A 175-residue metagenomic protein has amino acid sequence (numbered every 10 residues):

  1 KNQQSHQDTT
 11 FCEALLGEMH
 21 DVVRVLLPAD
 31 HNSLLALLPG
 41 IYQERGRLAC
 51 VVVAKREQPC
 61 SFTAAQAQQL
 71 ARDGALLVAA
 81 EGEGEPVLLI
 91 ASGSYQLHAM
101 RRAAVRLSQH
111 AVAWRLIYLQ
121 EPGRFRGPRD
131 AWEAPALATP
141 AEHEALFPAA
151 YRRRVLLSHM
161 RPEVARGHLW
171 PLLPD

Functional and structural regions predicted by a protein language model:
K1, L26-A29: Active-site nucleophile and cofactor-binding loops and adjacent substrate-binding regions of central metabolic enzymes
K1-E13, Q43-D175: Thiamine diphosphate
Q7, L27, S33-L37: Acidic, glycine-rich A-domain
A14-M19: Hydrophobic, small-residue-rich alpha-helical packing segments that form membrane-like cores
V22-R24: Inter-helical turn/loop segments and adjacent helix faces that build the functional surface of alpha-helical bundle
S33-P39, T139-E142: Glycine-rich, charged/polar anion/phosphate-binding loops that engage phosphate groups from diverse ligands
